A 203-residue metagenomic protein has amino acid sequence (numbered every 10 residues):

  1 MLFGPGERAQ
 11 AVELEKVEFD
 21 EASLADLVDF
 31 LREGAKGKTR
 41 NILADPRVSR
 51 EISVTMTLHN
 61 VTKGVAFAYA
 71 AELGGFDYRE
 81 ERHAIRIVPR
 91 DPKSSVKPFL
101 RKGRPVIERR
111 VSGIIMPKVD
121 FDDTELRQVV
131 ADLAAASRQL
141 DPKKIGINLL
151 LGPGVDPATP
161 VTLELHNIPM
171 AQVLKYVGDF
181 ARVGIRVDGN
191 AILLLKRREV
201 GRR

Functional and structural regions predicted by a protein language model:
M1-R203: Sec-dependent N-terminal signal peptides of Gram-negative outer-membrane/periplasmic proteins
